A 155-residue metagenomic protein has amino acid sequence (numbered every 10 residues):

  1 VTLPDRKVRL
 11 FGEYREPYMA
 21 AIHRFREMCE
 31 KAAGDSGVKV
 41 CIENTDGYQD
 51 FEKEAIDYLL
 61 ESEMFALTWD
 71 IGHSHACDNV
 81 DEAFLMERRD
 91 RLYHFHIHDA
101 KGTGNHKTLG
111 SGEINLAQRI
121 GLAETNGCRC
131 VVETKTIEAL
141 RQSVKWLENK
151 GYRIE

Functional and structural regions predicted by a protein language model:
V1-A66, G151: Active-site acidic/histidine proton-transfer and metal-coordination neighborhood in alpha/beta enzyme cores
P4, E43-G47, D70-S74, H98-G102 (+1 more regions): Active-site beta-loop-alpha junctions enriched in small/polar residues
A21-C29, A55-L59, A83-F84, R88 (+2 more regions): A general structural detector for well-ordered alpha-helical segments in enzyme core domains, enriched
S36-K39, E63-F65, R91-Y93, N126-C130: Short, well-ordered coil/turn segments that N-cap beta-strands
V40, D70, F95, C130 (+1 more regions): Conserved, mostly hydrophobic/aromatic
H73-R129: Gly/Pro-rich active-site loop or hairpin
N126-R129, K135, G151-E155: Binuclear metal-ion centers of metallo-dependent hydrolases, dominated by the metallo-beta-lactamase
L140-E155: C-terminal helical cap(s) of enzyme catalytic domains, especially alpha/beta-barrels
